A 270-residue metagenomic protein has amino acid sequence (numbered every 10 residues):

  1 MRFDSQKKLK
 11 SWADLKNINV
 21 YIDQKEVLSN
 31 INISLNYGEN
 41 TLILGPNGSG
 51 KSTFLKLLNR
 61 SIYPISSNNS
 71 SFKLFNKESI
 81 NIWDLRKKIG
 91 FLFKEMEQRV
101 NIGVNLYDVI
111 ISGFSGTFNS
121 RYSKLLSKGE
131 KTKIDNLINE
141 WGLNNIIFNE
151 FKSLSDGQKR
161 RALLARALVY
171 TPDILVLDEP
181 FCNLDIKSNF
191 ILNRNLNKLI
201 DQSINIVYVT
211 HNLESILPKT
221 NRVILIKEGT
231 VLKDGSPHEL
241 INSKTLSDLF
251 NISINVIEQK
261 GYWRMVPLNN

Functional and structural regions predicted by a protein language model:
A13, V27-N30: Conserved structural motif at the start of ABC-family nucleotide-binding domains
N59: Helix-to-loop junction immediately C-terminal to a conserved catalytic motif
K94-S153: ABC-family P-loop ATPase nucleotide-binding domains
L175-E179: Catalytic Walker B motif of ABC-type/P-loop ATPase nucleotide-binding domains
T210-H211: H-loop/switch region of ABC-family ATPase nucleotide-binding domains
V223-S236: H-loop (His-switch) and adjacent beta-strand-loop-beta switch element of ABC-type ATPase nucleotide-binding domains
S247-N270: ABC ATPase nucleotide-binding domains
